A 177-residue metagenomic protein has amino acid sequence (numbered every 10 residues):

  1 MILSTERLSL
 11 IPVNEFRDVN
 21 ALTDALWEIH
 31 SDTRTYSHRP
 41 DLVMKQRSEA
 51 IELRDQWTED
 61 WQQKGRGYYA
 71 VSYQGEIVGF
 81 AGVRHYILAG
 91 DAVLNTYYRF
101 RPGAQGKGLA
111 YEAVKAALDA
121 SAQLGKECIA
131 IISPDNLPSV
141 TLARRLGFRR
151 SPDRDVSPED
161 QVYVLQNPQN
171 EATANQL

Functional and structural regions predicted by a protein language model:
M1-S37, Y68-L177: Acyl-donor (CoA/ACP) binding surface of acyl/acetyltransferases
R34-Q56: Conserved GNAT-fold acetyl-CoA-binding loop/helix
L42-E49, G67-A70, D135: Short, conserved alpha-helical segments within structured domains
Q46, D60, E127-C128: A generic structural signal for short
D55-T58, V83: Short secondary-structure capping micro-motifs at structural edges
W57-Y69: A short helix-loop-beta-strand connector motif used in the catalytic cores of GNAT acetyltransferases and, in some
